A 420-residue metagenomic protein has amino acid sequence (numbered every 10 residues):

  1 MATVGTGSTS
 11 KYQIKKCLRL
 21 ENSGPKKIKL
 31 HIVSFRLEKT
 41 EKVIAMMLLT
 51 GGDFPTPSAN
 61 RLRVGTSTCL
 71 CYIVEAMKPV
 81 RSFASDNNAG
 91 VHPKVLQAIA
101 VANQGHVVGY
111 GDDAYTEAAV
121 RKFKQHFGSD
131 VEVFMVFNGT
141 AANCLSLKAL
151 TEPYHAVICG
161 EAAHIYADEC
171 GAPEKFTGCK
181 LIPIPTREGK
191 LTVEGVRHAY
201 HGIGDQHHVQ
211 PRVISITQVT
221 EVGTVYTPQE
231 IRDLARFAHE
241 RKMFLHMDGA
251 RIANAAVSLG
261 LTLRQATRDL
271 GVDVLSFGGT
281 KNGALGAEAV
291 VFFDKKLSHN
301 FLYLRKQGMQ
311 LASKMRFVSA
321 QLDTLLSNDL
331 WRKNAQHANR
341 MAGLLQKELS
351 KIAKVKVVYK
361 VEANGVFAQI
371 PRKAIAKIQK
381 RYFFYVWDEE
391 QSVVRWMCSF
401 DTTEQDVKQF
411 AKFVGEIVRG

Functional and structural regions predicted by a protein language model:
M1, M46-M47: Methionine residue identity
M1-Y12, K26: Extreme N-terminal basic, low-complexity initiation segments that serve as generic localization/processing leaders
G5-G7, G24, G51-G52, G65: Residue-identity detector for glycine
K16, N22, K26-I28, K39-K42: Polybasic, lysine-rich low-complexity intrinsically disordered segments
C17, C69-C71: Cysteine-centered motifs
R19, R36, R61-R63: Basic polycationic patches enriched in arginine
M77-Y359, A363-R381, W387-T402, D406 (+1 more regions): Conserved PLP-enzyme active-site core in the AAT-like
